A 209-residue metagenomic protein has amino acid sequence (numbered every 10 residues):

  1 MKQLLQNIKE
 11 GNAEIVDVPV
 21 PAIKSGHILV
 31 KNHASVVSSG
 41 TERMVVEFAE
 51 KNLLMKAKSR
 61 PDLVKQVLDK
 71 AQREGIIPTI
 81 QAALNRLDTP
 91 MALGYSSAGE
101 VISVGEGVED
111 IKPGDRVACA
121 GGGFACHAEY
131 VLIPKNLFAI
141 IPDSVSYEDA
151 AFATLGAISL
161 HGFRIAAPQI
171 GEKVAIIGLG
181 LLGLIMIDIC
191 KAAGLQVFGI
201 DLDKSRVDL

Functional and structural regions predicted by a protein language model:
M1-T89: Short N-terminal strand-loop motif that marks the start of NAD(P)H/FAD-dependent oxidoreductase cofactor-binding domains
K24, S38, K112-P113, P134 (+1 more regions): Residue-level recognition of short, solvent-exposed, well-ordered loop/turn junctions that link secondary-structure
K31, E100-I102, Q196: Residues located in well-ordered beta-strands
H33, K112-D115, E172: Structural motif
H33-S35, V104-E106, G122-G123, L179: Short, surface-exposed secondary-structure boundary micro-motifs
P78-T89, S96-G122: A glycine-/small-residue-rich N-terminal strand-loop-strand element that serves as the cofactor-binding glycine loop
G121-P134: A structural motif shared across PLP-dependent enzymes of the aminotransferase-like
D149-L209: Mid-domain Rossmann-like dinucleotide-binding core that forms the NAD(H)/NADP(H) cofactor-binding site
